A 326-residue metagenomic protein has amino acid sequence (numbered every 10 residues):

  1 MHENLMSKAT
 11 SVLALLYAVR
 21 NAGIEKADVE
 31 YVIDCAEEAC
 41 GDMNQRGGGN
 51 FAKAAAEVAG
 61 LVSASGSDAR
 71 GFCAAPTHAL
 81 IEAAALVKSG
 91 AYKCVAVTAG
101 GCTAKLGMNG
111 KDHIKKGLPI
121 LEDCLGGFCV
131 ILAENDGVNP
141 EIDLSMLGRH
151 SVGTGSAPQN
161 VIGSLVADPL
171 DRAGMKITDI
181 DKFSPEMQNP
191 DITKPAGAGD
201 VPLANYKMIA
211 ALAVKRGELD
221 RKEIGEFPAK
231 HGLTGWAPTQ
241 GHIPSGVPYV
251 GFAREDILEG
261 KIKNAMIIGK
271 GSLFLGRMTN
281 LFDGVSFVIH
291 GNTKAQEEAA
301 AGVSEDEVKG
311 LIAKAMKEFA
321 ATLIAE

Functional and structural regions predicted by a protein language model:
M1-S7, D112-P185, D191-K194, A210 (+4 more regions): Condensing-enzyme catalytic core mediating Claisen C-C bond formation in acyl metabolism
H2, G41-K93, N205-V247: Conserved catalytic cysteine-centered active-site region of acyl-thioester-dependent Claisen-condensing enzymes
L5-G66, R70-G71, K176-L203: Conserved beta-ketoacyl condensing-enzyme motif
S7-G23, A52, P158-M175, Y206-I209 (+1 more regions): Short, well-ordered amphipathic alpha-helical segments that serve as non-catalytic structural scaffolds within diverse
K26-E30, V62-A64, S89-V95, G126-G127 (+3 more regions): Short coil/turn connectors at secondary-structure junctions
C35, V95-G101, A265-K270: Short beta-strand segments
M43-R46, H78-I81, L106-D112, D143-L144 (+2 more regions): Short acidic, glycine/serine/threonine-rich loops at helix termini
K88-G126: Flexible, glycine-rich active-site loops centered on histidine and acidic residues that chelate a metal or position
